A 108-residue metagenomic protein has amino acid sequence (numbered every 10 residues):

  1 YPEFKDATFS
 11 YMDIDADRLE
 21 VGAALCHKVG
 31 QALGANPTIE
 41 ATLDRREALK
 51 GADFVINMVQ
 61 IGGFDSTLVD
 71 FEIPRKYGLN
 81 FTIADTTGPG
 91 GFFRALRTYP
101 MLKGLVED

Functional and structural regions predicted by a protein language model:
Y1-F71, A84-D108: Metallocofactor- and cofactor-centric catalytic cores in central/energy metabolism, strongly enriched
K76-T86: Glycine-/small-residue-rich beta-strand-loop submotif within the FAD-binding core of flavoenzymes
